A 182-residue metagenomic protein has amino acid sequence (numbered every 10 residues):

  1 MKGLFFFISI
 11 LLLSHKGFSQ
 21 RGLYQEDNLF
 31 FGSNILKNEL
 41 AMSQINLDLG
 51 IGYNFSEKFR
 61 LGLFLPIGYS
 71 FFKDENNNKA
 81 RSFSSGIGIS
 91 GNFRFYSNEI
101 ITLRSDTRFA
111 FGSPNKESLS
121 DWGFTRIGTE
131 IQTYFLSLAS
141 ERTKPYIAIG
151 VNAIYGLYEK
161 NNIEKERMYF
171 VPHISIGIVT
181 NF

Functional and structural regions predicted by a protein language model:
M1-Q25, F182: Bacterial Sec-dependent N-terminal signal peptides
F18-Y69, G177-N181: Short glycine/proline- and aromatic-enriched beta-strand/turn motifs that initiate or cap beta-hairpins
R21, S43, F83-S85, G123-T125 (+1 more regions): Residue-level preference for beta-strand/loop junctions
G32-N34, G68-F72, A110-P114, N152-Y158 (+1 more regions): Structural signature of outer-membrane beta-barrel domains
D48-P145: Gram-negative (and chloroplast) outer-membrane scaffold detector with strong preference for beta-barrel transmembrane
R94, T133-F135, M168-F182: Outer-membrane beta-barrel "beta-signal"
A148-G150: Internal, hydrophobic beta-strand segments that form the core of beta-sheet-rich folds
Y158-R167: A short acidic/glycine-rich loop-to-helix N-cap element
